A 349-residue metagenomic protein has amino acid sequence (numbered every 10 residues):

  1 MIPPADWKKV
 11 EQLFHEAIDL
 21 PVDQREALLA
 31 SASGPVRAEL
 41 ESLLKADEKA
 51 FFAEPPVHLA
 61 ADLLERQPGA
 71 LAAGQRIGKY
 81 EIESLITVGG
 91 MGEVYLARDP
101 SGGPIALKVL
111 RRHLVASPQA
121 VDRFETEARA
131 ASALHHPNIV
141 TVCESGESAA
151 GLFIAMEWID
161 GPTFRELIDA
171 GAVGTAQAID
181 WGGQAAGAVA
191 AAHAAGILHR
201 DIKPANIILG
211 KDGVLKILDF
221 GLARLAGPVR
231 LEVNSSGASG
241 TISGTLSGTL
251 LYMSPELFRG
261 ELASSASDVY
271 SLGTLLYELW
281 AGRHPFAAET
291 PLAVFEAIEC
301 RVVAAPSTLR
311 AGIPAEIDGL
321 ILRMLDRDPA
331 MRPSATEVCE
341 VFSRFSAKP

Functional and structural regions predicted by a protein language model:
M1-L85, N234-S239, R344-F345: Short N-terminal regulatory/linker segments that flank and modulate the kinase catalytic core
A5-Q12, I105, I159, R301 (+1 more regions): Alpha-helix N-cap/N′ positions at the starts of helices
R66-V302, S346: Conserved ATP-binding/catalytic core of the eukaryotic-like protein kinase fold, especially serine/threonine kinases
G183-A186, I321, C339: Generic structural concept
G312-L325: Conserved C-terminal C-lobe helix
D326-A335: A conserved short helix/loop substructure at the end of the activation segment of eukaryotic-like protein kinase domains
E337-P349: Terminal C-lobe "cap" of eukaryotic-type protein kinase domains
